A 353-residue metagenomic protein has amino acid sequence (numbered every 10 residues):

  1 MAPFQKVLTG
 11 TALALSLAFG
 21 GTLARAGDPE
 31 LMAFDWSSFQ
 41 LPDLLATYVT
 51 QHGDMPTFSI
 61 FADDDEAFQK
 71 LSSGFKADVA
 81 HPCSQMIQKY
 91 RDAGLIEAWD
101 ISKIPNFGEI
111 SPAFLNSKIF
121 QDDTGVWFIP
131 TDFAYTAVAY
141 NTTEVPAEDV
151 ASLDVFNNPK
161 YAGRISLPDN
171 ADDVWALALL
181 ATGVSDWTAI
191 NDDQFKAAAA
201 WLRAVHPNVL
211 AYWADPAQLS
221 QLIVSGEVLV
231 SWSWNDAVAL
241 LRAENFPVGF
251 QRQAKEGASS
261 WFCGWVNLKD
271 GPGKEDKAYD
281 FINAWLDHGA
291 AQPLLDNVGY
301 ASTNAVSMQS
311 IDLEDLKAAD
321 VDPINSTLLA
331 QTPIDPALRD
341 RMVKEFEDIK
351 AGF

Functional and structural regions predicted by a protein language model:
G20-A26: Sec/Tat signal peptide C-region and signal peptidase I cleavage site
G27-Y90: Early extracytoplasmic/lumenal segment of secretory-pathway proteins
D78-P82, Y212, L229-W234: Paired acidic/hydrophobic, glycine-rich loop segments that form the ligand-binding mouth/hinge of periplasmic-binding
H81-I87, R91-L210, A214-L222: Extracytoplasmic ligand-binding site segments that recognize negatively charged/polar headgroups
M86-R91, V224, V230-P247: A ligand-binding cleft/hinge motif common to bilobed small-molecule-binding domains
A139-E144, L179-G183, F262-K274, P293-N297: A bilobed periplasmic-binding-protein/Venus flytrap-type ligand-binding module shared by bacterial periplasmic
F195-V205, E244-K269: Periplasmic-binding protein-like
Q292-F353: C-terminal capping/gating helix-and-loop segments adjacent to ligand/active sites or protein-protein/ligand interfaces
